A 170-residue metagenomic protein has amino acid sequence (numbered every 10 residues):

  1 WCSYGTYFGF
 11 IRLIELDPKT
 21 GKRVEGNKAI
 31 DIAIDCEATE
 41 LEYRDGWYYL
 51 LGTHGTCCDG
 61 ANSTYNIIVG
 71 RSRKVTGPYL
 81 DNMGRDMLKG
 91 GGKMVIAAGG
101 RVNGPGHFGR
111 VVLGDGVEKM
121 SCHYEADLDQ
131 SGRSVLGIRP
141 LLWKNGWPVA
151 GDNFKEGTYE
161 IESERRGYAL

Functional and structural regions predicted by a protein language model:
W1-L170: Carbohydrate-active catalytic/glycan-binding domains of CAZyme proteins, especially the secreted or lumenal ectodomains
